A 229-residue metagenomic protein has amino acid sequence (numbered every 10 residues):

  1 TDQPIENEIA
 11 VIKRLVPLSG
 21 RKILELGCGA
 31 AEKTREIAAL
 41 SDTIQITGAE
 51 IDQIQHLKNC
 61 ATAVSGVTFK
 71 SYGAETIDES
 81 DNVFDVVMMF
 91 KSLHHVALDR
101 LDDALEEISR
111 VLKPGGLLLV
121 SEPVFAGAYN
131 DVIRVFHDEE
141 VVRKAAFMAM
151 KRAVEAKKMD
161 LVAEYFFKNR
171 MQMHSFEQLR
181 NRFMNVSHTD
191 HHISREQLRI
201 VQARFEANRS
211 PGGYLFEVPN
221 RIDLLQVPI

Functional and structural regions predicted by a protein language model:
D2-R21, E36: Conserved alpha-helix/loop element of class I SAM-dependent methyltransferases that forms part of the SAM/SAH-binding
L24, G29-I77: Class I SAM-dependent methyltransferase SAM/SAH-binding core
E75-V87: A short acidic, Gly/Pro-enriched loop at the edge of an enzyme's catalytic core that lines a small-molecule cofactor
D85-R100: A short SAM/SAH-binding and catalytic strip from SAM-dependent methyltransferases
D102-P114: A short glycine-rich, Lys/Arg-flanked "PGG" loop and its adjoining helix->strand segment in the class I
L117-A145: Conserved class I S-adenosyl-L-methionine
R143-K158, D190: Short alpha-helix
K157-I229: Conserved Class I S-adenosyl-L-methionine
